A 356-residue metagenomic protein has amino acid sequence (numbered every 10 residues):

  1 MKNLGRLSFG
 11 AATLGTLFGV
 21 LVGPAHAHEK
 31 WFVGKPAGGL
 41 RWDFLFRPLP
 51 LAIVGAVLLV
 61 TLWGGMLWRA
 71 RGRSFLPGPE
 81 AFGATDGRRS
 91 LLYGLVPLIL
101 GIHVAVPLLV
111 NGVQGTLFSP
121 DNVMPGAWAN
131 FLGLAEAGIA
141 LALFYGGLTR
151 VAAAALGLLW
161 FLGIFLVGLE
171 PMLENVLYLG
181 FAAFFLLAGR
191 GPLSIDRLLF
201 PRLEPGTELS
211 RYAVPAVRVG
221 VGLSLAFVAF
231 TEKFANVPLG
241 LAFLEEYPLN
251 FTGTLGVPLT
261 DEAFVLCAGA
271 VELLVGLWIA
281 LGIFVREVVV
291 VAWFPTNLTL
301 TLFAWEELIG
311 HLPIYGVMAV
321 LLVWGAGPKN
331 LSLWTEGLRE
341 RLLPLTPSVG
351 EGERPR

Functional and structural regions predicted by a protein language model:
M1-A27: N-terminal secretory/membrane targeting signals
G23-G138, F144-A242, G253-A270, L274 (+1 more regions): Extended, low-polarity transmembrane helix blocks
F243-P248: Short, flexible, mixed-charge acidic loops at enzyme active sites
